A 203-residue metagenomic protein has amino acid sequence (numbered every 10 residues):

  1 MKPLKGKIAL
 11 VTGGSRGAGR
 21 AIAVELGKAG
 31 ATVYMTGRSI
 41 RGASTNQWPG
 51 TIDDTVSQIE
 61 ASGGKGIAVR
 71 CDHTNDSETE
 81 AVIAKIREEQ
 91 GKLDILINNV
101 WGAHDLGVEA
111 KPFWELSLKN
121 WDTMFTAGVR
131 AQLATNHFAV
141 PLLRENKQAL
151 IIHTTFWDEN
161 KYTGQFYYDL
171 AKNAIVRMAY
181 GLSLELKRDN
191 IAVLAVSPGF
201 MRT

Functional and structural regions predicted by a protein language model:
P3-I40: Canonical Rossmann dinucleotide-binding motif of NAD(H)/NADP(H)-dependent dehydrogenases/reductases, specifically
R16, R38-S39, I95-V108, F156-W157: Flexible cofactor-recognition loop at the NAD(P)H-binding site of Rossmann-like short-chain dehydrogenase/reductase
V56, E60, I67-R70, D76-G91: Conserved amphipathic alpha-helix within the SDR
S62-K65, K85-N98, H104, S117 (+1 more regions): A glycine-rich helix->loop->beta "capping" turn within Rossmann-like NAD(P)(H)-dependent oxidoreductase domains
A81-E88, G107-T126: Active-site Tyr-X3-Lys motif and surrounding loop/helix of classical short-chain dehydrogenase/reductase
G102-L106, W114-N120, R144, Q148-R188 (+1 more regions): Catalytic loop of short-chain dehydrogenase/reductase
N136-H137, Y180: A short, exposed helix-loop element centered on a Lys and neighboring polar residues
